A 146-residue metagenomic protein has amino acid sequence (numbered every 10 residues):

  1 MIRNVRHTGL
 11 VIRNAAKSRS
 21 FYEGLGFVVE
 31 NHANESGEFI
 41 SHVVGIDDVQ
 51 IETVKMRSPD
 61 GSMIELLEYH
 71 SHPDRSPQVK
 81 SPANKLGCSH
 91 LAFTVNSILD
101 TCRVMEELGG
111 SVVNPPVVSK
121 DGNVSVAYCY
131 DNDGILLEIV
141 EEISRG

Functional and structural regions predicted by a protein language model:
M1-R19, V28-N31, C88-F93, E141-G146: N-terminal beta-strand motif that seeds the catalytic metal site of vicinal oxygen chelate
I2, G45-D48, P82-K85: A generic structural micro-feature
N4, V49-Q50, G87, N123: Exposed loop/turn and edge beta-strand positions of beta-sandwich/beta-sheet ligand-binding modules
V11-G61, E107, K120: Core segments of cupin and vicinal oxygen chelate
I12-A16, P59-S62, E68-L136: Vicinal oxygen chelate
K55-E65, I139-G146: Short, basic, helix/turn surface patches
